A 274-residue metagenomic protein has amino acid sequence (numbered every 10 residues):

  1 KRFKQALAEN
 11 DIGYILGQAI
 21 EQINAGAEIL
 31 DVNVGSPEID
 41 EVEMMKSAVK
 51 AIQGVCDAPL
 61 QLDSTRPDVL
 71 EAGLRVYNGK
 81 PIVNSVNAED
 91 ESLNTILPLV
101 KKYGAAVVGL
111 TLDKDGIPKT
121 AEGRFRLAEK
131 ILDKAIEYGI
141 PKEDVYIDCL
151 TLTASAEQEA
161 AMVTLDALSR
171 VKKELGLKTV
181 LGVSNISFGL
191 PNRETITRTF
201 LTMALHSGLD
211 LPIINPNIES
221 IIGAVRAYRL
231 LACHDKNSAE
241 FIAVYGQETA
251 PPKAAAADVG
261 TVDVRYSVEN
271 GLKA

Functional and structural regions predicted by a protein language model:
K1-G35, M45, A51-G54, Q61 (+3 more regions): ATP-dependent carboxylate/acyl-activation modules
E38: Residue-level signal for the "D+5" position in two-component response regulator receiver
S64: Rossmann-like NAD(P)(H) cofactor-binding subdomain of soluble oxidoreductases
D148-L152: Active-site pocket-lining segment
